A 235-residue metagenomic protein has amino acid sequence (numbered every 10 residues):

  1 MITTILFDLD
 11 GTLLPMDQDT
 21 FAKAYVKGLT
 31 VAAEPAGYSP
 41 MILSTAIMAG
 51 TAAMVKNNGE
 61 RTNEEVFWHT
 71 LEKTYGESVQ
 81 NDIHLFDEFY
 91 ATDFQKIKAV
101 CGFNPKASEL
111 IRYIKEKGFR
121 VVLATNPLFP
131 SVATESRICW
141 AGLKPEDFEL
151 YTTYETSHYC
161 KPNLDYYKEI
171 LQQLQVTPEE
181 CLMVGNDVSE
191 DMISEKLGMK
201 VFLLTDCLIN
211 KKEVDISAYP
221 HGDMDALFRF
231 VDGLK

Functional and structural regions predicted by a protein language model:
M1-A46: Active-site neighborhood of HAD-like aspartate-dependent phosphohydrolases
M1-I5, R112-Y113, N126-L128, T134-K235: Asp-based, Mg2+/Mn2+-dependent phosphohydrolase catalytic module
L13-P15, A53-M54, T125-F129, T156-S157: Short histidine/acidic/glycine/proline-rich micro-motifs that form metal- and phosphate-coordinating active-site loops
A22-T30, S44, E64-H69, S131 (+1 more regions): An amphipathic alpha-helix signature
E34-P40, E77, G142-D147, Q175: Short helix-capping segments at alpha-helix termini
M48-A91: A metal-dependent, Asp-based hydrolase signature
T62-E65, N81-H84, A91-V122: Short, acidic loop-to-helix structural element flanking the phosphoryl-transfer center in phosphate-processing enzymes
I97-C101, P130, H158: Short, flexible loop segments at the rims of nucleotide/cofactor-binding pockets, characterized by
